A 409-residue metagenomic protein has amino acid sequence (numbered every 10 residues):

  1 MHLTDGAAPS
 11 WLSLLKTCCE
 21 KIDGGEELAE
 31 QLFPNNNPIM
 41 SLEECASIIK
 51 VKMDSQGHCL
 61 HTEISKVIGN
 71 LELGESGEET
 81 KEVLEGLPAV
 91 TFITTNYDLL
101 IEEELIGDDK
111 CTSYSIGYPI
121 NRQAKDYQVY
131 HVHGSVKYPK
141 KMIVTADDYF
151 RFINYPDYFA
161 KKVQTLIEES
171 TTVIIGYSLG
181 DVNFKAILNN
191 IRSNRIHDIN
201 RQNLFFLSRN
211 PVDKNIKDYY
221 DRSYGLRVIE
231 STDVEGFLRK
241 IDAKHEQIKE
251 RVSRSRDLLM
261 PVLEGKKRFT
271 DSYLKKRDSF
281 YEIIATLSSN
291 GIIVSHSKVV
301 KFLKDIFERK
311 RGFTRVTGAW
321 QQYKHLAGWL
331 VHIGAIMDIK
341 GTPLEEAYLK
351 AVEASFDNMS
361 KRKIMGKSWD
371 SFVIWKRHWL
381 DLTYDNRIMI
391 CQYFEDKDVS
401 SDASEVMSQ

Functional and structural regions predicted by a protein language model:
M1, Y97, G134, Y177: Active-site metal-binding loops of divalent metal-dependent hydrolases
M1-M40, L105-I116: Adenosine ribonucleotide-centric catalytic and binding domains
H2-D5, G86-P88, D108-C111, P119-K125 (+2 more regions): SIR2/sirtuin-family catalytic core signature
G24-C59, A124: N-terminal short beta-loop-beta anion/metal-coordinating cradle
K52-N121: Active-site periphery "cap/insert" segments of enzyme catalytic domains
V129-M142: Class I SAM-dependent methyltransferase SAM-binding "motif I" and its flanking Rossmann-like core
V144-V163, I187-N189: Active-site glycine-rich loop that binds ribose-phosphate moieties when present
